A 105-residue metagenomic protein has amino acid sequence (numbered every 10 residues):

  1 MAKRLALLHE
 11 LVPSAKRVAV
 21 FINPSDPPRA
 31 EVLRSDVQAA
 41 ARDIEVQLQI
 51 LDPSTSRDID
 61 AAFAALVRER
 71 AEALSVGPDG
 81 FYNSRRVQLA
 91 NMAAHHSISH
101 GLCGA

Functional and structural regions predicted by a protein language model:
M1-A105: Short hydrophobic alpha-helices and adjacent helix-cap/hinge residues
